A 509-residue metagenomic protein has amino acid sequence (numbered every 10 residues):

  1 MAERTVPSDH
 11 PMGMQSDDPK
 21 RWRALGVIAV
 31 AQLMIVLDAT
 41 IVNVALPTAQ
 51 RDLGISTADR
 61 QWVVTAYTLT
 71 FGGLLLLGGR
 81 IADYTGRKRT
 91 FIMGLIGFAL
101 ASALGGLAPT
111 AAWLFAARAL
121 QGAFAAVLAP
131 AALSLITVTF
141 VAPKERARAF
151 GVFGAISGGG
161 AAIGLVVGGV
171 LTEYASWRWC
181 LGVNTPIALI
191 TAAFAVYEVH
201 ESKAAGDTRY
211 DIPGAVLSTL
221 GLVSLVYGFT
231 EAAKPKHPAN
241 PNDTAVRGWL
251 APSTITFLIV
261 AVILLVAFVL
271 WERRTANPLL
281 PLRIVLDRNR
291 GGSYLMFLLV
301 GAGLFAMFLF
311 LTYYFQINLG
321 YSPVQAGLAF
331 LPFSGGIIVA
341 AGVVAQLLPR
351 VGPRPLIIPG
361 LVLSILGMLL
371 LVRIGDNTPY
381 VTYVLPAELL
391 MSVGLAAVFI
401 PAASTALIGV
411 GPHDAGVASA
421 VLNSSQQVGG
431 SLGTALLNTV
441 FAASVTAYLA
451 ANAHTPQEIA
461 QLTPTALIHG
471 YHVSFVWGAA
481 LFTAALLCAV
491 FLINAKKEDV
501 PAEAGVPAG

Functional and structural regions predicted by a protein language model:
A2-Q32, A267-L270, I284, N289 (+5 more regions): Transmembrane-helix exit segments and adjacent C-terminal regions of multi-pass membrane proteins
E3, G151, E173-M296, Y321 (+3 more regions): Hydrophobic transmembrane-helix bundles of small-molecule transporters
W22-F71, S176, P213, N242 (+4 more regions): Transmembrane core module of solute transporters
D38, Y67-L74, F124, I156-G160 (+4 more regions): MFS transmembrane alpha-helix packing/gate-lining sites
L46, G160-T172, S176, T312 (+3 more regions): Small-residue (Gly/Pro/Ala) motifs that create kinks and tight helix-helix packing interfaces
T48, G79-R80, Y84, V170 (+1 more regions): Membrane-interface helix termini in secondary transporters
D83-S218, N240, P412, G416: Helix-loop-helix hairpins in multi-pass membrane proteins, especially solute transporters
T85-L95, A108-A116, L128-V152, G303 (+3 more regions): C-terminal module of multi-pass small-molecule transporters
